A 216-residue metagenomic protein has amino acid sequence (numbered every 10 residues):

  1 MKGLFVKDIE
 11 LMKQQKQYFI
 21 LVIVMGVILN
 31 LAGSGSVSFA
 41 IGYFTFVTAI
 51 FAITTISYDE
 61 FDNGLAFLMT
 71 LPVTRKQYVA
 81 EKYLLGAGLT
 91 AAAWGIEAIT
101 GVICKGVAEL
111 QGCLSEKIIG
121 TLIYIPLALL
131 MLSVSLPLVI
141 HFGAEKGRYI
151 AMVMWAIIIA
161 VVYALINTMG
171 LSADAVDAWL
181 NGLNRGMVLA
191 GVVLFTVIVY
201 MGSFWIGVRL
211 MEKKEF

Functional and structural regions predicted by a protein language model:
M1-N63, E81-F216: Hydrophobic alpha-helical transmembrane segments of membrane proteins
Q77-V79: Alpha-helix N-cap/helix-start motif at helix boundaries, enriched for small hydrophobics
